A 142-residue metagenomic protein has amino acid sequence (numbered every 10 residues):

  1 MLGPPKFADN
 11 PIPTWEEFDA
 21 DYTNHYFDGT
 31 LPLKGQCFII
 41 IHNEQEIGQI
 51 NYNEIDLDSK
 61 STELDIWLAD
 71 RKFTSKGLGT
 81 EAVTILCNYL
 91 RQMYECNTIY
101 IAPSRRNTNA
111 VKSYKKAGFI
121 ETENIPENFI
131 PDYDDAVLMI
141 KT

Functional and structural regions predicted by a protein language model:
L2-D9, V137, T142: Conserved N-terminal entry element of GNAT/NAT acetyltransferase domains
N10-F73, T142: Acetyl-CoA-dependent GNAT
Q49, T122-N124: Residue-level detector of high-confidence beta-strand sites
T62, N97-Y100, S104-T108, A117 (+1 more regions): C-terminal "cap" of GNAT-fold acetyltransferases
D70-K76, R105-R106: Active-site acidic-Proline motif in GNAT/NAT acetyltransferases
S75-Y89, K112-K116: Conserved acetyl-CoA-binding loop-helix of GNAT-fold acetyltransferases
M93-Y94: Long, contiguous binding/interaction regions
